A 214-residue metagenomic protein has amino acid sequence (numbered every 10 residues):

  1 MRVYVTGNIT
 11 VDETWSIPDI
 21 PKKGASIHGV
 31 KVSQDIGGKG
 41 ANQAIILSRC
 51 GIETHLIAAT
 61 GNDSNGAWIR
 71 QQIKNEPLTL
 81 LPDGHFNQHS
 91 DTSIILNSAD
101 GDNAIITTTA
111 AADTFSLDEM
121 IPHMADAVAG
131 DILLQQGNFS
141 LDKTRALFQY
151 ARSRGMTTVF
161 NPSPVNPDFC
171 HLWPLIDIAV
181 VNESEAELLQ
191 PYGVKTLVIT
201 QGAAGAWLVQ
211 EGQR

Functional and structural regions predicted by a protein language model:
M1-A59, S64-W68: Glycine-rich phosphate/adenosyl-contacting loop at the front of the ribokinase-like
M1-I9, R70-H85, I95-R214: Ribokinase/PfkB-type carbohydrate-kinase core domain
V30, G37, A59, D91 (+2 more regions): Thr-Gly-centered strand-to-loop micro-motif
K39-N42, H89-D91, D142-T144: Short glycine/serine/threonine-rich phosphate/pyrophosphate-binding segments that cradle anionic phosphate groups
C50, Q88-D91, G202: Short, basic and Ser/Thr-rich N-terminal targeting/leader segments
E53-T54, D91, N103: A common structural microfeature
S64, F86-Q88: Electropositive, gly/pro-rich neighborhoods at or near active sites that engage anionic ligands
